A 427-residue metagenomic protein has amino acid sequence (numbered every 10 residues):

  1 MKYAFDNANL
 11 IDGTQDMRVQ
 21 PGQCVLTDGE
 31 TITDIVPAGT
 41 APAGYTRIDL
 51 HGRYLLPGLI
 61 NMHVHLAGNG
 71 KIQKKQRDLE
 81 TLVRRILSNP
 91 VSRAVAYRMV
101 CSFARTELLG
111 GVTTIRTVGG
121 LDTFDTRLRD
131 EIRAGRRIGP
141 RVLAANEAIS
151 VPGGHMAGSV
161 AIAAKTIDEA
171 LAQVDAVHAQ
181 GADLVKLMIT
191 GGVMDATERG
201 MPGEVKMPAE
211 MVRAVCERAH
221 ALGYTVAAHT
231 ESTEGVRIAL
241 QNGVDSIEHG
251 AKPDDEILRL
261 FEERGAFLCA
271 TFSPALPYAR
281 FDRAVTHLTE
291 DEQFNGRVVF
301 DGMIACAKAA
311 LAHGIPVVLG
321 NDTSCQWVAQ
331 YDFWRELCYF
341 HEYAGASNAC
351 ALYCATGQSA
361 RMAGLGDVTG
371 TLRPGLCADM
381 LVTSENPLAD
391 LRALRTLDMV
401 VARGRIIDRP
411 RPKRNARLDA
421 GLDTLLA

Functional and structural regions predicted by a protein language model:
M1-Q23, D28, A38, I86-L87 (+4 more regions): Active-site microenvironment of metallo-dependent hydrolases
A38-L56, E80: Active-site metal-binding motif and surrounding structural segment of the metallo-beta-lactamase
Y54-E131, E210, N242: Metal-associated gating/positioning segment near the N- to mid-region
G68-A96, I138, N146, S150-G158 (+2 more regions): Active-site gating loops and adjacent loop-to-helix segments of metal-dependent hydrolytic enzymes
K71-Q73, D125, D195-E198, V236-N242 (+4 more regions): Histidine/acidic-residue-rich catalytic or RNA/ligand-binding cores of hydrolases and nuclease-related proteins
N89-R93, M99-D125, G139-A148, A182-A196 (+4 more regions): Divalent metal-dependent hydrolysis catalytic cores, especially in the metallo-beta-lactamase
R127, D168-L268, D282-L288, R297-V317 (+1 more regions): Histidine/acidic residue-rich metal-binding segments in metalloenzymes
A221, T225, T286-D291, D301-N386: His/Asp/Glu-enriched, well-ordered alpha-helical/loop segment that forms or immediately abuts the divalent-metal
